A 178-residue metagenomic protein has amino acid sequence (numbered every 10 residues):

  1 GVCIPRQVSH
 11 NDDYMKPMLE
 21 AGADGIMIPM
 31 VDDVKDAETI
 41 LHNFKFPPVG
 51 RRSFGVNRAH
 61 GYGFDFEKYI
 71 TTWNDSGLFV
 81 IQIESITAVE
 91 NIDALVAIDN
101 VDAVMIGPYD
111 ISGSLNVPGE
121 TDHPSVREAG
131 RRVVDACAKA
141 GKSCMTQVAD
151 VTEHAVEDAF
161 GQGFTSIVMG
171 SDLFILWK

Functional and structural regions predicted by a protein language model:
G1-K178: Expand to "…catalyze enediolate/carbanion chemistry for C-C bond making/breaking, isomerization, decarboxylation
